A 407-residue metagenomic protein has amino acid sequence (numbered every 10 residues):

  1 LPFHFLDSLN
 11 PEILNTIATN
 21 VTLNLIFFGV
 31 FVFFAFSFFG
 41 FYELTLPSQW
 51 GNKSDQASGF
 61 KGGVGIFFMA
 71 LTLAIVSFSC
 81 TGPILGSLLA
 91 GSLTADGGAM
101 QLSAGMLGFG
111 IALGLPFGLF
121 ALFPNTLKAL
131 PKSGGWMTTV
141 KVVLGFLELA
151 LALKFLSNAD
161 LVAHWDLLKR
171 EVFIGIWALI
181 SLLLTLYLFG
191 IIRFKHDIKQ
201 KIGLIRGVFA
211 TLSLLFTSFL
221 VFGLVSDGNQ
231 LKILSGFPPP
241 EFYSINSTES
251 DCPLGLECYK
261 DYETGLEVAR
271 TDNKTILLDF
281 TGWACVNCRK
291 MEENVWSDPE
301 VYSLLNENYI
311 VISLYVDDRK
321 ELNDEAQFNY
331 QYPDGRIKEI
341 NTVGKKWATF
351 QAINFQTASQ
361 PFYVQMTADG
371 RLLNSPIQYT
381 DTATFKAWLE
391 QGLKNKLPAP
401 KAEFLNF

Functional and structural regions predicted by a protein language model:
L1-G265, D272, L314: Hydrophobic alpha-helical segments characteristic of multipass inner/organellar membrane proteins
D7, T81, L156-N158, A284-N287 (+3 more regions): Flexible loop/turn segments at secondary-structure boundaries
M106, G114, T275, G282 (+2 more regions): Active-site lining segments that contact anionic ligands and/or coordinate catalytic metals
I111, G145, F280, C285 (+1 more regions): Hydrophobic, well-ordered secondary-structure elements that form the walls of internal hydrophobic environments
E263-L266, W296-I377, T382, A387-K394: Thioredoxin-like thiol-disulfide oxidoreductase module
T271-R289: Short active-site neighborhood of thiol/selenol oxidoreductases, capturing the structured segment around
R289-E292, A368: Detector for the c-type heme attachment site
L405-F407: Short, solvent-exposed mixed-charge patches
